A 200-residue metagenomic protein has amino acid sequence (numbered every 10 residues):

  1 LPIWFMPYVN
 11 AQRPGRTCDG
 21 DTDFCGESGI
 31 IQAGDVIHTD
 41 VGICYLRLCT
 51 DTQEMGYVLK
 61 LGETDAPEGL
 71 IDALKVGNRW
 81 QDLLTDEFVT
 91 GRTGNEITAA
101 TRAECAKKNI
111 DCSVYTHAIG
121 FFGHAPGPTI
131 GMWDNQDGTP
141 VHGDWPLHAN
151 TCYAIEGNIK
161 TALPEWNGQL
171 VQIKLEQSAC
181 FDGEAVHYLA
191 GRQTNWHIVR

Functional and structural regions predicted by a protein language model:
L1-R200: Active-site neighborhoods and metal-handling regions in enzymes and metal-associated proteins
